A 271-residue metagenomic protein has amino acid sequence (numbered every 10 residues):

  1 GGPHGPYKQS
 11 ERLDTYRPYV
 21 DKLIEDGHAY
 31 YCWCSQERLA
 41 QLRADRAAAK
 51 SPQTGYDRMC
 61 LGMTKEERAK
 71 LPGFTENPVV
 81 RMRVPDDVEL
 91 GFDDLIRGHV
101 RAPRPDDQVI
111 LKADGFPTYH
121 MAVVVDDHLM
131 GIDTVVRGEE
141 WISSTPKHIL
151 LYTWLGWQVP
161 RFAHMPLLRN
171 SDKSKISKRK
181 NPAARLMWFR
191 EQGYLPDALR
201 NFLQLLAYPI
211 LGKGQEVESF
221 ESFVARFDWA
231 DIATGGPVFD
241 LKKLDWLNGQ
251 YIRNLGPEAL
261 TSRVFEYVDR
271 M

Functional and structural regions predicted by a protein language model:
G1-K8, Y31: A glycine-rich helix N-cap at a beta->alpha junction
G2-P3, M130, P182-A183: Short glycine-enriched loop/turn motifs at secondary-structure junctions
Q9-L13: Short beta-strand to alpha-helix junction loop
R17-V20, D26-H28, A198, L205-A207: Residue patterns forming the tRNA-binding/recognition surfaces of aminoacyl-tRNA synthetases and related DALR
K22-E25, Y30-I176, R185: Active-site cores that bind ATP or allylic diphosphates and position pyrophosphate for catalysis
S143, L155-M271: Catalytic adenosine-cofactor/nucleotide-binding cores of aminoacyl-tRNA synthetases and other
